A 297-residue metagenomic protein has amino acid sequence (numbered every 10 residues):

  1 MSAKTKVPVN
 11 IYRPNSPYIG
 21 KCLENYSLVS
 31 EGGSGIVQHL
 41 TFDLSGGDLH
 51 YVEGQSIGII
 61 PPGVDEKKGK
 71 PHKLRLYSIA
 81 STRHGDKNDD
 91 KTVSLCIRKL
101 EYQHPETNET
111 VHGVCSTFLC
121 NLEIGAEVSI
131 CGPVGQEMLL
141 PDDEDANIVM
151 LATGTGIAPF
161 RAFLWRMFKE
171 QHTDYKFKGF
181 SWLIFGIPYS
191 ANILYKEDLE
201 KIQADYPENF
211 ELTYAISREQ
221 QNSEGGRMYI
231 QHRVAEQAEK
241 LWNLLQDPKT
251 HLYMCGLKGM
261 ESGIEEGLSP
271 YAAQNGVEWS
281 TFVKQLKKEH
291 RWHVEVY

Functional and structural regions predicted by a protein language model:
S2-T5, N10, T41, E123 (+1 more regions): Acyl-thioester-processing domains in fatty-acid/polyketide/NRPS systems
T5-K21, G33-G35, S129, D174-Y297: Reductase modules of NAD(P)H-dependent flavoproteins
C22-N25, I79: Conserved hydrophobic positions within beta-strands
Y26-S30: Exposed beta-strand/loop interface patches that mediate assembly or binding
F42-V149, W165-Q171, S217, Q285 (+1 more regions): FAD-binding FR-type
G54, G156, L257: Short, conserved phosphate/pyrophosphate- and ester-handling motifs at nucleotide-, phospho-/glycolipid
A152-P159: Ser/Thr-glycine-rich phosphate-binding loops at phosphate-binding pockets of nucleotides, nucleotide cofactors
